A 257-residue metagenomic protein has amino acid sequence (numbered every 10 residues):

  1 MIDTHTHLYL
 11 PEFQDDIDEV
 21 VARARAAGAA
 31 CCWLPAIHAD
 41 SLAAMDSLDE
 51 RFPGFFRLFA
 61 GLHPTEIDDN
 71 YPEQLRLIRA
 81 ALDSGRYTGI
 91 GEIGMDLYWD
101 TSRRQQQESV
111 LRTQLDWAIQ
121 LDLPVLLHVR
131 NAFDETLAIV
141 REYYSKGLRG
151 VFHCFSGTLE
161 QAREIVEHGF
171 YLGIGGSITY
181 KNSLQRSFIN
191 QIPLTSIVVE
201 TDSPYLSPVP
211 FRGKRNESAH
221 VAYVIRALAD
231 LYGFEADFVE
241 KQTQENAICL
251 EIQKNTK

Functional and structural regions predicted by a protein language model:
M1-K257: Mid-domain alpha/beta scaffold segments of enzyme catalytic cores
